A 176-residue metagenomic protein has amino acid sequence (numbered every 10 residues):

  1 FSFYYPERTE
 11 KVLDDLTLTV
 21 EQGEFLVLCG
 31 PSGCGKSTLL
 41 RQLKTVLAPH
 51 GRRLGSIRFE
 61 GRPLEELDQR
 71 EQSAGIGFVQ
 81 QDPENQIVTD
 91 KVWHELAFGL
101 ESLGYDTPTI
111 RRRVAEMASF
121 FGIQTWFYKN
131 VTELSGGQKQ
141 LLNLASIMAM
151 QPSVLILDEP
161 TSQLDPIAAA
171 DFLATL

Functional and structural regions predicted by a protein language model:
S2-D15, L47-H50, E66-D68: A short, flexible loop at the N-terminus of ABC-type nucleotide-binding domains that lies
C29-P31: The feature captures the beta-strand-to-loop junction immediately N-terminal to the Walker
R52-P63: Conserved ABC transporter NBD signature motif
P63-G77: ABC ATPase NBD coupling module
P108-W126: Conserved ABC ATPase "signature" region
N130-L134, Q138: Conserved ABC ATPase signature
L155-D158: Catalytic Walker B motif of ABC-type/P-loop ATPase nucleotide-binding domains
